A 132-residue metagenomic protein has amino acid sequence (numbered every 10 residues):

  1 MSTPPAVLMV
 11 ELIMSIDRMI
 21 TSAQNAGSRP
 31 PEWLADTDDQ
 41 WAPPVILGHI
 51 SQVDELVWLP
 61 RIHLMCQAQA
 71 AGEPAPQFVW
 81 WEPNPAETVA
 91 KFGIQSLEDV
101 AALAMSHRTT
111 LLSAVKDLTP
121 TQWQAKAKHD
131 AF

Functional and structural regions predicted by a protein language model:
M1-L8, L56-A104, H129: Short, helix-capping/interhelical loops that line the mouth of catalytic, cofactor-, or ligand-binding pockets
P4, L8-E11, S15-R18, R29-P30: Charge-rich, low-complexity N-terminal segments
L12-M19, A23, P43-W58, A90 (+2 more regions): Alpha-helical transition-metal enzyme core signature, strongest for iron centers
D17-P44, G72, L112-F132: Helix-loop segments that flank and shape redox-cofactor active sites
G27-P31, D39-L47, W81, P85 (+2 more regions): Generic alpha-helix detector with strongest preference for long hydrophobic helices that associate with membranes
I50-V53, Q69, H107, L118 (+1 more regions): Alpha-helix boundary/capping residues
